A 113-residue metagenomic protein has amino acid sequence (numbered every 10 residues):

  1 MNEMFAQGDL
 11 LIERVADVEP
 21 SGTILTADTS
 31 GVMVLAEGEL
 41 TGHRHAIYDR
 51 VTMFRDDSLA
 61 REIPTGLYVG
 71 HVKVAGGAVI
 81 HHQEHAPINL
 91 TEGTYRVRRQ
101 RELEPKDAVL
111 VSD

Functional and structural regions predicted by a protein language model:
M1-R14: Short, extreme N-terminal segment that most often corresponds to the first beta-strand
I12, P20, G31, T52 (+2 more regions): Low-complexity, compositionally biased segments
D17-L40, Y95-A108: Short, surface-exposed, low-complexity cationic segments
S30-E84: Short, conserved turn/kink motifs that form compact alpha/beta structural patches or helix kinks used as
T65-D113: Short, compact, well-ordered microdomains
